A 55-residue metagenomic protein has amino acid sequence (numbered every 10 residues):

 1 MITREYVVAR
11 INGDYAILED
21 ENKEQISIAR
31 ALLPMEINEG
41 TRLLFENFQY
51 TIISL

Functional and structural regions predicted by a protein language model:
M1, E21-K23: Glycine-centered tight beta-turn/hairpin loop motif at sheet-sheet or coil-to-beta transitions
M1-I11: Structural detector for short beta-strands of small beta-barrel domains
D14-I17: Short aromatic-glycine-enriched beta-strand elements
E24-L32: A short macromolecule-binding patch
F48-L55: Short, Lys/Arg- and Gly-enriched loop/turn segments at beta-strand edges
